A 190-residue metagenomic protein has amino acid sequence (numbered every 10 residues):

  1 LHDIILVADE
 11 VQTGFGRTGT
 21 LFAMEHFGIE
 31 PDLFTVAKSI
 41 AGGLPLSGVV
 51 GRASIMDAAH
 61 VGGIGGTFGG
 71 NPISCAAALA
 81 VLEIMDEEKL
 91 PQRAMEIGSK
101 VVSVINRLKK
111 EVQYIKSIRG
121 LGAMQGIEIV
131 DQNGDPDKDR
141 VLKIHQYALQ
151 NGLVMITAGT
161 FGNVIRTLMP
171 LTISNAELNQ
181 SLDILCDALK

Functional and structural regions predicted by a protein language model:
L1-K190: Conserved N-terminal phosphate-binding loop of PLP-dependent enzymes in the Aspartate aminotransferase
